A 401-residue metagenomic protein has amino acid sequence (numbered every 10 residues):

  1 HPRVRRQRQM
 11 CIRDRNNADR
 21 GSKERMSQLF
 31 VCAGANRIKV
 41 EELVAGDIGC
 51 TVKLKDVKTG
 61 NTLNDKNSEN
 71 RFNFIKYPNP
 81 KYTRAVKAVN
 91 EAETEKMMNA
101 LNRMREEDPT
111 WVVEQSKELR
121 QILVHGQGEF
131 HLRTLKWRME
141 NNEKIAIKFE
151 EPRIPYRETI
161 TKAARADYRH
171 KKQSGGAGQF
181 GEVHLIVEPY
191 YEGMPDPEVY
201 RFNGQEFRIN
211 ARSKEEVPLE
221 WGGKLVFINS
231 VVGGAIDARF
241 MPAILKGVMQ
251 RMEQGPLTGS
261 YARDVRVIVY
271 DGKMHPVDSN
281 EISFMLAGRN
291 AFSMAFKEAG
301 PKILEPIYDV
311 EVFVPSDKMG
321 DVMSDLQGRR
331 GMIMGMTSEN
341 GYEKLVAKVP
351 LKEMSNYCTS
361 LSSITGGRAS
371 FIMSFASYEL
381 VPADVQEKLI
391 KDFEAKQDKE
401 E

Functional and structural regions predicted by a protein language model:
H1-D14: Single conserved hydrophobic/aromatic residue that forms the stacking wall/gate of nucleotide- or nucleobase-binding
R15-E401: Conserved bacterial/organellar gene-expression machines centered on ribosome-associated P-loop NTPases
